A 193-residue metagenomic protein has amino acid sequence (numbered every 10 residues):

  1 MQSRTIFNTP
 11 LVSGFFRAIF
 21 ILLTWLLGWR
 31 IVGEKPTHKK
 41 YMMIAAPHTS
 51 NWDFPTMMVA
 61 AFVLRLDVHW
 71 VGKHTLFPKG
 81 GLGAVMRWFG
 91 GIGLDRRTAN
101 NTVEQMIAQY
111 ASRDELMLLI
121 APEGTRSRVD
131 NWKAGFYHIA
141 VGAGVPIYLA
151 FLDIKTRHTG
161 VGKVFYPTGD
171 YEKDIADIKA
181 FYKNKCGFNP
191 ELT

Functional and structural regions predicted by a protein language model:
M1-R30: N-terminal membrane-anchoring alpha-helices
I6, W25, W29-N184, F188 (+1 more regions): Soluble catalytic domains of membrane acyltransferases
